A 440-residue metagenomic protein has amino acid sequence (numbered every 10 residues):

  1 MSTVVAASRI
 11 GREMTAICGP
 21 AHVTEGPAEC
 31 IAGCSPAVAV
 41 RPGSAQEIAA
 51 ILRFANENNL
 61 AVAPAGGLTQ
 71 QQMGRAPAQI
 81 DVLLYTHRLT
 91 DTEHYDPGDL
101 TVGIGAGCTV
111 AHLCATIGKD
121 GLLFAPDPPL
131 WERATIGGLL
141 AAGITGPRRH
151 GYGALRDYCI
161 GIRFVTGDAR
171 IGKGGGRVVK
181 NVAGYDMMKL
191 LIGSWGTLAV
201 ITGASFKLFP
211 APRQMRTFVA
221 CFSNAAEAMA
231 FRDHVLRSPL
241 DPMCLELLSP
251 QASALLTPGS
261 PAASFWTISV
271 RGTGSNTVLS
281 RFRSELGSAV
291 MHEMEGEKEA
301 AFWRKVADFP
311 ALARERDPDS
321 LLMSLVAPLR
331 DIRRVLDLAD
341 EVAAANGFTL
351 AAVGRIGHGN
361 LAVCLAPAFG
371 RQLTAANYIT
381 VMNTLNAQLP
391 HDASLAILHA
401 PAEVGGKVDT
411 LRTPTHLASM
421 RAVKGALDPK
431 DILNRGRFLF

Functional and structural regions predicted by a protein language model:
S2-V5, A220-E227, G274-T277, L325-R334: Short, surface-exposed ligand-recognition loops at beta-strand->loop->(often short) alpha-helix junctions that present
T3-G26: N-terminal basic/disordered segments at the start of proteins
V4, L60, G67, G74-D81 (+3 more regions): Conserved glycine-rich FAD pyrophosphate-binding loop
I10-T15, A226-P250, R330-N346, N377-N386: Short amphipathic alpha-helix segments
M14, C30-P64, I80, Y85-L130 (+4 more regions): N-terminal glycine-rich flavin-associated loop
A32, Q72-A78, P258-S260: Short glycine-biased active-site loop of nucleotidyltransferases that positions the nucleotide triphosphate and helps
A141, I160-R316: C-terminal substrate-binding/cap subdomain adjacent to the FAD-binding core in PCMH-type and related FAD-linked
